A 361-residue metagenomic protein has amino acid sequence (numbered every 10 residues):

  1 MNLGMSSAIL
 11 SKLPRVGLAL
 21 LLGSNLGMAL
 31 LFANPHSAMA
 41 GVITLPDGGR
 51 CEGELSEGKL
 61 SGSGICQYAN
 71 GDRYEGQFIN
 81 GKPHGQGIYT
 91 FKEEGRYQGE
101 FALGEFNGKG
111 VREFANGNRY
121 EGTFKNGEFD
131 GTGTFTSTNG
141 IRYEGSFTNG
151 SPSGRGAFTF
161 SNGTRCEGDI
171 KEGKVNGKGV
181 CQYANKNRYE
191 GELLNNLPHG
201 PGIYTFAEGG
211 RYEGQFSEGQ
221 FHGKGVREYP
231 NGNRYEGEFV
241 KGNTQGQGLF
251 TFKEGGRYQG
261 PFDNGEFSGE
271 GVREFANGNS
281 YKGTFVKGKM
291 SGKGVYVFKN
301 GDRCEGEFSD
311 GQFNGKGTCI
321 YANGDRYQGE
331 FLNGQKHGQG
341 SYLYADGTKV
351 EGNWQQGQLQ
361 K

Functional and structural regions predicted by a protein language model:
M1, T44, I65, I88-T90 (+9 more regions): Threonine-centered tandem repeat motifs in low-complexity domains
L3-S24: Bacterial N-terminal signal peptides that target proteins for export
G23-S37: C-terminal segment of classical bacterial N-terminal signal peptides
S37-E57: Short N-terminal segments immediately surrounding and downstream of signal-peptide cleavage
C51-L60, R73-H84, R96-N107, Y120-F129 (+10 more regions): Conserved anchor residues at repeat-unit boundaries in beta-strand-based tandem repeats, strongest for the MORN repeat
A102, A115, T123, T132-T138 (+9 more regions): Ala/Thr-enriched low-complexity intrinsically disordered regions
